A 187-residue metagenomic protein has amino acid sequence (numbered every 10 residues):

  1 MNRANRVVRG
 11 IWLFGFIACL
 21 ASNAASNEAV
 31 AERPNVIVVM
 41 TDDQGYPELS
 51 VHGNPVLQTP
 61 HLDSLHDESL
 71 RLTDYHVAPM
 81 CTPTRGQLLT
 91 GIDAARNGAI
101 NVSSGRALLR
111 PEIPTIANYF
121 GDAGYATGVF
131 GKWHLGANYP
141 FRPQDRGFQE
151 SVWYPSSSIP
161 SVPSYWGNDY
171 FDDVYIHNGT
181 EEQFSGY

Functional and structural regions predicted by a protein language model:
M1-W12: Bacterial N-terminal signal peptides that target proteins for export
G10-A21: Bacterial N-terminal signal peptides
A24-Y187: Formylglycine-dependent sulfatase
